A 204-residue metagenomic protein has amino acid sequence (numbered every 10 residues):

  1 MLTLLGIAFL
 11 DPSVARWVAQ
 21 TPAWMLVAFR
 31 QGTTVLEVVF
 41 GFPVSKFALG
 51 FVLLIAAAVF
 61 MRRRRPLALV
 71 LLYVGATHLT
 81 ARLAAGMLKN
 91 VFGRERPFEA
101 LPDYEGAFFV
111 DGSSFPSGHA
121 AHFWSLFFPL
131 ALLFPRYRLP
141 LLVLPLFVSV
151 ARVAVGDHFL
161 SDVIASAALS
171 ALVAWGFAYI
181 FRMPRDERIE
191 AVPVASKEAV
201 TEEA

Functional and structural regions predicted by a protein language model:
M1-G112, A121-S149: Hydrophobic alpha-helical bundle signature of multipass membrane enzymes
L101-A204: Membrane-embedded catalytic cores of phosphoryl/pyrophosphoryl-handling enzymes
